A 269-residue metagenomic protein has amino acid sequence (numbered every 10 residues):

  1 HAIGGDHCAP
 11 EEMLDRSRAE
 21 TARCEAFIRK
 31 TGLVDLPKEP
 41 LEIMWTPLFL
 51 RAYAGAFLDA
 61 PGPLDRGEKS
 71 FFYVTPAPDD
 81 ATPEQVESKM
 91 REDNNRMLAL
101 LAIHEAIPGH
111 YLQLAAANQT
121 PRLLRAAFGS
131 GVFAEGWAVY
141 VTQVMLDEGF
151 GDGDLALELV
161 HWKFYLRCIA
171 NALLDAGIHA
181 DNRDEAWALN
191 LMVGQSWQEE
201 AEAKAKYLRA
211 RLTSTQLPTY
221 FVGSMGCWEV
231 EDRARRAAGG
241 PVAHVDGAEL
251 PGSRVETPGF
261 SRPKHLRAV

Functional and structural regions predicted by a protein language model:
H1-V269: Long, His/Glu/Asp-enriched segments that create or flank divalent metal/ion-associated functional microenvironments
